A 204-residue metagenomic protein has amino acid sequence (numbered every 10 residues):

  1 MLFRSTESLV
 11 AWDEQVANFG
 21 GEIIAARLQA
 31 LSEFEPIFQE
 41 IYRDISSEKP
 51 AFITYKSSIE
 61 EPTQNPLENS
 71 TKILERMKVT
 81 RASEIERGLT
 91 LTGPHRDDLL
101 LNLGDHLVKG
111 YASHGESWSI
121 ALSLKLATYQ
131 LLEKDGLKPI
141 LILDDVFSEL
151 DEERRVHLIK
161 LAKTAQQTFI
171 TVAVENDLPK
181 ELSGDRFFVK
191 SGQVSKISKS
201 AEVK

Functional and structural regions predicted by a protein language model:
T6-I140, E149, E153, H157-K160 (+3 more regions): Conserved NTPase motor "head" modules and their coupling/switch loops across ABC/AAA+ ATPases, GTPases, and GHKL ATPases
D144-V146: Walker B catalytic acidic pair
Q167-A173: Structural recognition of the conserved hydrophobic beta-strand(s) that form the central parallel beta-sheet of P-loop
D185-F187: Conserved short hydrophobic beta-strand within the ABC ATPase nucleotide-binding domain
